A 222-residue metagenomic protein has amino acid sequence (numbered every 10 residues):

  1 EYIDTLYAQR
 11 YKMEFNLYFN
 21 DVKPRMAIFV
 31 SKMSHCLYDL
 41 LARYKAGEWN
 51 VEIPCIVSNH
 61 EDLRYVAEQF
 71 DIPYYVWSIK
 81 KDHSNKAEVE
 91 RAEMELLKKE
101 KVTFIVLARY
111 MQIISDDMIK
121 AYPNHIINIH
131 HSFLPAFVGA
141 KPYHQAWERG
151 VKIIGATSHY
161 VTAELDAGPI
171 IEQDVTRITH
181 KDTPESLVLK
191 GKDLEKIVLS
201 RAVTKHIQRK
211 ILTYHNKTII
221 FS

Functional and structural regions predicted by a protein language model:
E1-V22: A conserved regulatory-domain signal marking ACT and ACT-like small-molecule sensing domains and adjacent regulatory
K23-M26, H125: Residues that mark the start of a beta-strand
A27-H35: Short, glycine-rich nucleotide/cofactor-binding loops
H35-A46: Histidine-anchored nucleotide/phosphate-binding helix
Y44-I53, D71: A short alpha->loop->secondary-structure connector
V51-D62: Short internal beta-strands
N59-H60, S84-E88, E100-S222: Donor/substrate-binding cores of folate-linked one-carbon enzymes
E68, I72-E100: Adenosine-nucleotide cofactor-binding segment
